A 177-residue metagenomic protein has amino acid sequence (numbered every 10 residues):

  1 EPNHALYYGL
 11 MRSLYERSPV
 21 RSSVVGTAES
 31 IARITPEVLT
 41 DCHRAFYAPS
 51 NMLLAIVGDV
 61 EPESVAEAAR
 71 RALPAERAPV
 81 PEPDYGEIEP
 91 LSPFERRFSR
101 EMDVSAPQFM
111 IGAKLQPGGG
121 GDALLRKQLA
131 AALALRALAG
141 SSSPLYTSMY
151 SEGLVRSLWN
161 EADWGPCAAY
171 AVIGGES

Functional and structural regions predicted by a protein language model:
E1-P81, L115, R126, S142 (+1 more regions): Charge-rich, well-structured scaffold segments of protease-associated domains
R12, P81-P144: His/Glu-based metal-binding/catalytic segments typifying zinc-dependent metallopeptidases
